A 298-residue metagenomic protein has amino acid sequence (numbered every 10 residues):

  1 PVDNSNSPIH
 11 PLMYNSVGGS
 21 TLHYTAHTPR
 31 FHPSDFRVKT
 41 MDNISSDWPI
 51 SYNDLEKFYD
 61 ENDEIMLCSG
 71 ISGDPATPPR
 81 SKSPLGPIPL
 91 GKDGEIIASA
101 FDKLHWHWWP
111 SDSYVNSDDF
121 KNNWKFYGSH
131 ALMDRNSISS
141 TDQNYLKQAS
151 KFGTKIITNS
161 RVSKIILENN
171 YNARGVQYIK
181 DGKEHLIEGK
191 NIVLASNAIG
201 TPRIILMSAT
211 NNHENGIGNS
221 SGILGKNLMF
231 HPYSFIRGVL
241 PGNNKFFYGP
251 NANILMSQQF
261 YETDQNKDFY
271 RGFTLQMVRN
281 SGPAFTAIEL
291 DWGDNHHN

Functional and structural regions predicted by a protein language model:
P1-M13, V17-S20, Y24, W48-P49 (+1 more regions): FAD cofactor-binding and catalytic pocket of flavoenzymes
V2-N6, H27, K39-V162: Conserved redox-cofactor binding core of oxidoreductases
P8-I9, M13-Y14, S20, S45 (+6 more regions): C-terminal lid/capping helical subdomain adjacent to the catalytic/cofactor pocket in oxidative enzymes
V17-K39: N-terminal accessory/precursor segments of enzymes
F31, D35, Y59-G73, H105 (+10 more regions): A generic secondary-structure signal for well-formed alpha-helical elements
K121-K125, L167-R174: A short, glycine/Asx- and small/polar-enriched loop/turn that sits immediately N-terminal to a beta-strand
K151, S160, I165-E168, V176-Y248: Glycine-rich loop(s) and the adjacent beta-strand/alpha-helix scaffold that form part
